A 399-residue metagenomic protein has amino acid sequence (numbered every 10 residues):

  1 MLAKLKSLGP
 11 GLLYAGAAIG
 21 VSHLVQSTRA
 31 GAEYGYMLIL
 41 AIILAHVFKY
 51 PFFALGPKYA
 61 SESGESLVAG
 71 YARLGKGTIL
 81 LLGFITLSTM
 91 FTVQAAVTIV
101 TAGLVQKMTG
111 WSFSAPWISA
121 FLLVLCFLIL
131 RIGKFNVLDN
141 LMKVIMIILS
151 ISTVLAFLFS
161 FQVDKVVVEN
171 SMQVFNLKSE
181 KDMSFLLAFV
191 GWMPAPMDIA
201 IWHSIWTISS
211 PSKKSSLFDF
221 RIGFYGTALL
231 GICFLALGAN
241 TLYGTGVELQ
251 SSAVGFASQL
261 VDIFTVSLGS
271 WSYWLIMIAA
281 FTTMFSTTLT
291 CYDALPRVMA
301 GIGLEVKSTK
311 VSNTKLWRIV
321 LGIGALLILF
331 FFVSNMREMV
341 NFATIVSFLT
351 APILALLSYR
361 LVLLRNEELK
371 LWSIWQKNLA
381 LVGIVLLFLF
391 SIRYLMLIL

Functional and structural regions predicted by a protein language model:
Y14, A41-A72, L81-V93: Juxtamembrane transmembrane-helix boundary signature
Q26-S27, G31, V137, D198-L229 (+1 more regions): Hydrophobic, small-residue-rich membrane helices and short re-entrant helix-turn-helix hairpins that build
S27-G31, A54-G77, V105, T109 (+2 more regions): Flexible loop linkers connecting adjacent transmembrane helices in multi-pass alpha-helical membrane transporters
L40-L55, L217-T245: Selective recognition of specific alpha-helical transmembrane segments in multi-pass small-molecule
E62, T78-G110, S119, M284-I302 (+1 more regions): Hydrophobic transmembrane alpha-helices that form the core helical bundles of multi-pass secondary transporters
G83, M108-I132, I147-L158, S308-I328 (+1 more regions): Transmembrane alpha-helical segments of multi-pass small-molecule transport proteins
L130-S160, T344-A351, Q376-G383: Membrane-interface loop-to-helix entry segments
I147-K178, L186-S204, A355-E367, F390-L399: Hydrophobic alpha-helical segments and their helix-loop junctions in multi-pass secondary transporters
